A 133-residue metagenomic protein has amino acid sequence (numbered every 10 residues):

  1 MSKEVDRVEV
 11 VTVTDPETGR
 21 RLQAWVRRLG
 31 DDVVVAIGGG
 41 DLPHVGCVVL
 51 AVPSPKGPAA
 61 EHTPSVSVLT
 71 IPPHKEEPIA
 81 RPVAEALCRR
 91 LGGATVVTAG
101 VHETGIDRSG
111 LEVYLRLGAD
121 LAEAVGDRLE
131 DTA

Functional and structural regions predicted by a protein language model:
M1-T18: Short, Gly/Pro- and small/polar-rich lid/capping loops
V13-R90, A94-E103, G110-G118, A124-A133: Conserved mixed alpha/beta catalytic, RNA-binding, or beta-rich assembly cores of soluble enzyme, regulatory
